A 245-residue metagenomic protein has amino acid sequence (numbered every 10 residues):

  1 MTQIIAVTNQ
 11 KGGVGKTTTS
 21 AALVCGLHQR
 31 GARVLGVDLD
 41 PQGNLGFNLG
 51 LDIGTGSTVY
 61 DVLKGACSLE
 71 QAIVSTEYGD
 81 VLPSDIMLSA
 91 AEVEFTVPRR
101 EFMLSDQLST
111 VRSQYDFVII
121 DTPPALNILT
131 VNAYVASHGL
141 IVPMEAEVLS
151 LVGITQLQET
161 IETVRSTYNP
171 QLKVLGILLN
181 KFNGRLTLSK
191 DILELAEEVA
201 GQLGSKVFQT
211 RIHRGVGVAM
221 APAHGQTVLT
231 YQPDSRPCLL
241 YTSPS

Functional and structural regions predicted by a protein language model:
M1-P244: P-loop NTP-binding core
